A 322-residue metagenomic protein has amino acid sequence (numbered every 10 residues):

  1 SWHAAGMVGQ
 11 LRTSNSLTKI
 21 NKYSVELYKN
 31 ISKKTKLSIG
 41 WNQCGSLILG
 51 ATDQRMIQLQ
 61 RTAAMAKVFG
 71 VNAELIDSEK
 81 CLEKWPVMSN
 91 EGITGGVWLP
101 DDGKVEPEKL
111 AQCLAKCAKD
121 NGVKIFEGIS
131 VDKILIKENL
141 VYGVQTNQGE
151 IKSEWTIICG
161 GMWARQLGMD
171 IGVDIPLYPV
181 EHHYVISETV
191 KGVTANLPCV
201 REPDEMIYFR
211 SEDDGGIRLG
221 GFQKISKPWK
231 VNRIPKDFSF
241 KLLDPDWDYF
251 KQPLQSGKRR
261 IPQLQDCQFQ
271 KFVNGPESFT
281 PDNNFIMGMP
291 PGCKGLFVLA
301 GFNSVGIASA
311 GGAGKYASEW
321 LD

Functional and structural regions predicted by a protein language model:
S1-W2: Glycine-rich FAD pyrophosphate-binding loop
G6-K84, M206-F209, D214-G216, D244: Dinucleotide-binding Rossmann-like beta1-alpha1 core, especially the glycine-rich loop that anchors the ADP
G9-L11, N15, I134-P245, Q252-Q265: Flavin-dependent oxidoreductases
N30, N42, A51-E127, D132-L140 (+1 more regions): Flavin (FAD/FMN) cofactor-binding and adjacent substrate-gating region of FAD-dependent oxidoreductase domains
I31-G40, F69-N72, G122-K124, M169 (+2 more regions): Surface-exposed helix-capping loop/turn segments at secondary-structure junctions
N42-S46, V180-E181, F272: Short Gly/Ser/Thr- and Asp/Glu-enriched loop/turn motifs at secondary-structure junctions
E74-D77, I125-E127, T146, I158 (+3 more regions): General beta-strand structural signal in soluble alpha/beta enzymes
P107, D204, D244-D322: C-terminal catalytic lobe of FAD-dependent flavoproteins
